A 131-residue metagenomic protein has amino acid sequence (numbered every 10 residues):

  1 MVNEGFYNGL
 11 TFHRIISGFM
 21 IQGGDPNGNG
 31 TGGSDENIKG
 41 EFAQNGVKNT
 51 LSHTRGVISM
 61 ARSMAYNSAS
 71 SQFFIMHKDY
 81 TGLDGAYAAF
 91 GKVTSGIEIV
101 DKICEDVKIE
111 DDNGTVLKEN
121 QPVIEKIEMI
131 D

Functional and structural regions predicted by a protein language model:
M1-D131: Cyclophilin-like peptidyl-prolyl cis-trans isomerases
